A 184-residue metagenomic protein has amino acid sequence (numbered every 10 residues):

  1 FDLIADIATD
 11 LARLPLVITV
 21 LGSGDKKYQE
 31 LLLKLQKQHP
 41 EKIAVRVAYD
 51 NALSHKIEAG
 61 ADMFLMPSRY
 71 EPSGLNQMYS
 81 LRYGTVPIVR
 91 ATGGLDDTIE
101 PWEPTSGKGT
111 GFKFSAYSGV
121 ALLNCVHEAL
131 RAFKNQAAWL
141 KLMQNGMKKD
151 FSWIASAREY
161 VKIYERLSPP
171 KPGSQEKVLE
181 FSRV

Functional and structural regions predicted by a protein language model:
F1, D150-I154: Core structural elements
F1-T9: A conserved mid-protein helix/loop that constitutes part of the nucleotide-sugar donor-binding site
A12, K37, L81: Anion (oxyanion) recognition and catalysis
P15-K56, K113: Nucleotide-activated donor-binding/catalytic signature segment of Leloir-type glycosyltransferases, i.e., the conserved
N51, K56-K148: Catalytic binding pocket for nucleotide-activated donors in carbohydrate/polymer assembly enzymes
W153-F181: C-terminal alpha-helical cap of glycosyltransferases
